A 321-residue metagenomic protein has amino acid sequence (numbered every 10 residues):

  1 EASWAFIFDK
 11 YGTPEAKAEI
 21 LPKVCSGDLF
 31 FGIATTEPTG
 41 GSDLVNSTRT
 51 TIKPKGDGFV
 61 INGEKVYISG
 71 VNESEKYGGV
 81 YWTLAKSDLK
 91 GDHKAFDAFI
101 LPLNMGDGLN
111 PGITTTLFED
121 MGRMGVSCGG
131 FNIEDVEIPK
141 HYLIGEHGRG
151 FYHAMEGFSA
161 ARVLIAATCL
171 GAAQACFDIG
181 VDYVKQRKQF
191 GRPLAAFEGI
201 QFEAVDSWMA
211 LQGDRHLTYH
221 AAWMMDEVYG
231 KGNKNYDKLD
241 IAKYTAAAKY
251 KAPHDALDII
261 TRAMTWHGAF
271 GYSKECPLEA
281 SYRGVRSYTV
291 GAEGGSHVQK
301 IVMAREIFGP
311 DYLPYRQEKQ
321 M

Functional and structural regions predicted by a protein language model:
E1-E15, S42-V45, T51: N-terminal glycine-rich flavin-associated loop
Y11-A16, K23, G27, P54-F59 (+2 more regions): Alpha-helical interface subdomain recognition
G27-T36, L84: A short, Trp-centered hydrophobic/proline-enriched beta-strand micro-motif
L29-F31, T48-T50, E64, G79-Y81 (+4 more regions): Structural beta-strand/beta-sheet cores of well-ordered domains, especially the beta-sheet scaffolds that support
T39-D43, N72-E75, L89-K90, E119-S127: Short Gly/Pro-enriched turn/cap motifs at secondary-structure boundaries
N62-I113: A short core secondary-structure module
G106-E137: Flexible, small-/acidic-enriched active-site or ligand-binding loops
E134-H153: Long, acidic (Asp/Glu-rich), low-complexity accessory segments flanking structured domains
